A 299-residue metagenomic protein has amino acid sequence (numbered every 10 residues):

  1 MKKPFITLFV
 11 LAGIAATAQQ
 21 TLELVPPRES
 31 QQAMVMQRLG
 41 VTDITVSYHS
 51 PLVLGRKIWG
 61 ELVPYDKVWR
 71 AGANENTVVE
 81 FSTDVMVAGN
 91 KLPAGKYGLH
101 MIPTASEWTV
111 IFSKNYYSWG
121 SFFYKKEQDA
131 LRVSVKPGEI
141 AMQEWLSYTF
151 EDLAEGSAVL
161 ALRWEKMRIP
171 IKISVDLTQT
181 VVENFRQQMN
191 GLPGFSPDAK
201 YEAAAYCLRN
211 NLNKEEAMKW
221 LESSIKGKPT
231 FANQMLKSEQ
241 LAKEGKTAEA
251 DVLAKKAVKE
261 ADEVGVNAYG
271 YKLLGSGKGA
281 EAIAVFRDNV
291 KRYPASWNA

Functional and structural regions predicted by a protein language model:
M1-L22: Bacterial Sec-dependent N-terminal signal peptides
Q20-R38: Short N-terminal segments immediately surrounding and downstream of signal-peptide cleavage
Q31-Q32, E80-F81, F286: Short structured motifs
Q31-V35, F231-A242: Generic detector of contiguous secondary-structure segments
D43-A94, M101-A199, K228: Extended, well-structured beta-strand/loop surface patches that form recognition or cofactor-anchoring regions within
P93-K96, F286: Short, surface-exposed coil-to-beta transition loops
Q188-S223, M235-A299: Alpha-helical adaptor scaffolds
